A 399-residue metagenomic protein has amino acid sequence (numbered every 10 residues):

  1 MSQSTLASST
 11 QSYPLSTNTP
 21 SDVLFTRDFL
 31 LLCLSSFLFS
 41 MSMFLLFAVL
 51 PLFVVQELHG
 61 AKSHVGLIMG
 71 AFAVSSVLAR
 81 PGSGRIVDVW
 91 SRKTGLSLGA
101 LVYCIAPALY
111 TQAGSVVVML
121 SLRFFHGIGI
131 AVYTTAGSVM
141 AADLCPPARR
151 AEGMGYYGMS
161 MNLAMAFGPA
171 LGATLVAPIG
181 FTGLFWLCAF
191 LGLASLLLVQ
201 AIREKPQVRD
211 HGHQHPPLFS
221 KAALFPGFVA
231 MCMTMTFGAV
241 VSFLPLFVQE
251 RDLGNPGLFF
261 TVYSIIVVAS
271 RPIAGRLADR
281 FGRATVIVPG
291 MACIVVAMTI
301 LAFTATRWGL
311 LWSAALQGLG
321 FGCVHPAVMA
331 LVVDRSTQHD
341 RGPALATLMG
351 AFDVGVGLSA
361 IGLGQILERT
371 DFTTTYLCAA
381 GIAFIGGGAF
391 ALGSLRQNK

Functional and structural regions predicted by a protein language model:
R27-A61, V65, G238-F247: Helix-loop boundary and gating motifs at the non-cytosolic
A73-V77, P81, M165-A166, S264-V268 (+2 more regions): Residue-level signature of mid-helix packing/kink "hotspots" within the transmembrane helices of 12-pass Major
L78-G114, F281: Conserved MFS/SLC helix-loop-helix module at the cytosolic interface between two early adjacent transmembrane helices
T94-A108, A189, T285-T299: Structural signature of the two symmetry-related core transmembrane helices
V117-F125, A297, W308-L316: Paired small-residue
L122-S160, A330-L331: Cytoplasmic helix-loop-helix junction between adjacent transmembrane helices in 12-TM secondary transporters
Y157-Q200: Helix-loop-helix hairpin linking two adjacent transmembrane segments in secondary transporters
A189-V208, A389-S394: C-terminal membrane-cytosol helix-exit motif in multi-pass small-molecule transporters
